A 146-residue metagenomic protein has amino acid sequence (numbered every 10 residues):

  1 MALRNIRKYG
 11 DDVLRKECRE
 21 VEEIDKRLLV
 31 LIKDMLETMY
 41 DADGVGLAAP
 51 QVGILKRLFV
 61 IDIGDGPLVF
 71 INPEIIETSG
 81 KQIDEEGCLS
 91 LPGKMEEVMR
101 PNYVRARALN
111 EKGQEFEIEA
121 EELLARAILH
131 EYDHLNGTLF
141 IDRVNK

Functional and structural regions predicted by a protein language model:
M1-K146: Positively charged
